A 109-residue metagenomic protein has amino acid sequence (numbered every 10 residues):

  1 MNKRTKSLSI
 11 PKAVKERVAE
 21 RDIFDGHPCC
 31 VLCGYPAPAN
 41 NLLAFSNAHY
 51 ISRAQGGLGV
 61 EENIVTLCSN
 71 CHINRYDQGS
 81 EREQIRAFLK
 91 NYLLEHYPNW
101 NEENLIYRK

Functional and structural regions predicted by a protein language model:
M1-A44, E83-K109: A boundary/linker detector
L8, V65-C68: Helix-centric, low-specificity signal for extended rod-like, repetitive segments
H27, G57-L58, S80: Intrinsically disordered, low-complexity regions
V31-T66, R75: Histidine-centered nuclease catalytic patch
R75-I85: Short conserved catalytic/interaction loops centered on acidic-Pro-aromatic/His motifs
